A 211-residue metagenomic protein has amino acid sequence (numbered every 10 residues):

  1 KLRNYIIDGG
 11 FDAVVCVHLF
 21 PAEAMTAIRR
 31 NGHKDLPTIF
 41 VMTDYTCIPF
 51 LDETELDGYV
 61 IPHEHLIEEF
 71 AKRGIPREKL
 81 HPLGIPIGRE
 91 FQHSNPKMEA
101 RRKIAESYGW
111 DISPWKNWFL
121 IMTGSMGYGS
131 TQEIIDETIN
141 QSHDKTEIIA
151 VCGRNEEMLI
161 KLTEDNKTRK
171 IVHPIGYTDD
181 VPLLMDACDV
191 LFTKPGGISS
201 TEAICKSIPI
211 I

Functional and structural regions predicted by a protein language model:
K1-G74, K79, G88: Active-site and donor-binding regions of nucleotide-sugar-utilizing enzymes
L19, G124, G196: Short glycine-/small-residue-rich Rossmann-like dinucleotide-binding loops
I39-D44, V172-Y177, T193: Short gly/ser/thr-rich secondary-structure transition/capping motifs
D57-S125, R154-N155: A nucleotide-sugar donor-handling region in carbohydrate enzymes
Y108-C188: Donor-nucleotide binding loops and adjacent catalytic segments primarily of GT-B fold Leloir glycosyltransferases
P182, S200-K206: Short alpha-helical segment that forms part of, or immediately flanks, the ligand-binding pocket in carbohydrate-active
D186-G196: Acidic donor-binding loop of glycosyltransferase active sites
D189-V190, S207-I211: Structural loop-to-beta junction motif characteristic of Rossmann-like glycosyltransferase folds
